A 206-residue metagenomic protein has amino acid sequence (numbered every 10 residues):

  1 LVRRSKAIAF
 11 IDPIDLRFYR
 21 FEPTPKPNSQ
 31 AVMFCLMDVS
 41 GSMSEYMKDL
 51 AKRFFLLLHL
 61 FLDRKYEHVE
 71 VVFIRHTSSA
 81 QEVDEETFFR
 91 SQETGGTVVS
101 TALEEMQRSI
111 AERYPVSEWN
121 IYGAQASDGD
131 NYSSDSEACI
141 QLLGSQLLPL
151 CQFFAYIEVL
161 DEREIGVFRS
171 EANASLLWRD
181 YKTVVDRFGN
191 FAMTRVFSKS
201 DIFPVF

Functional and structural regions predicted by a protein language model:
L1-F34, M43-E45, E67: Acidic, polar low-complexity linker/tail segments
I8-D12, M47-A51, G95-L103, D135 (+1 more regions): Phosphate/oxyanion-binding active-site loops and adjacent basic polyanion-contact surfaces
T24-K26, R64-K65, A111-E118, S145: Surface-exposed acidic, glycine-flexible loop patches that form ligand/cofactor-binding and adhesion interfaces
A31, L36, G41-F73: …and closely analogous acidic/polar surface helices at protein-protein or active-site interfaces in A-domain-like
C35-S40, N120-D135, V159: DG-centered beta-turn motif at the end of beta-strands
K65-E67, F73-E93: Alpha-helical scaffold segments that mediate packing/assembly in large oligomeric complexes
T87-I121: Von Willebrand factor
L142-F206: Von Willebrand factor type A / integrin I
